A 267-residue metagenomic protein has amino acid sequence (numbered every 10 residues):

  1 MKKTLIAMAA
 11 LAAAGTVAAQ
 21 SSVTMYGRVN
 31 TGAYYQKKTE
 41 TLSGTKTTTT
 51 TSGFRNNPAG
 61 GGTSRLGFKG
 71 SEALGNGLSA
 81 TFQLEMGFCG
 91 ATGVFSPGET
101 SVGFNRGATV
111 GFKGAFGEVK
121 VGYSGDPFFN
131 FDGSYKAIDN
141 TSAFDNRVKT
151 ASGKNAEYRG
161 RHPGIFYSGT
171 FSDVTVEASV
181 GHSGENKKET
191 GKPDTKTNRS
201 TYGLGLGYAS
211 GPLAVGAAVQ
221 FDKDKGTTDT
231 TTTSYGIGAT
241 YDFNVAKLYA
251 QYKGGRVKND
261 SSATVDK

Functional and structural regions predicted by a protein language model:
M1-K267: Outer-membrane beta-barrel proteins
